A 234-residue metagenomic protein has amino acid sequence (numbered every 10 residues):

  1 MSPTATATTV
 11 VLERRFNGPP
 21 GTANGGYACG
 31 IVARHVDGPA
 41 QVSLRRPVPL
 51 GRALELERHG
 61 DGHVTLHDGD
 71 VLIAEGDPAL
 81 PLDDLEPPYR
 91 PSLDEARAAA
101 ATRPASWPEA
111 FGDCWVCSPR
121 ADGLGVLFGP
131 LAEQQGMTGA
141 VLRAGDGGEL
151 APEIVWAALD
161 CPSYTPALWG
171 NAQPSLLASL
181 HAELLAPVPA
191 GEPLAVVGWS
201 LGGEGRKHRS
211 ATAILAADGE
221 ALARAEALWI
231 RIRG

Functional and structural regions predicted by a protein language model:
M1-T9, D61-E149: Non-catalytic linker/capping segments at the edges of enzyme domains
A5-T9, P39, Q135-G139, S179 (+3 more regions): Intrinsic-disorder/low-complexity, polar/charged segments enriched in Ser/Thr/Lys/Arg/Asp/Glu/Gln
E13, H59, A79, R143-G145 (+4 more regions): Solvent-exposed residues in well-ordered beta-strands and their adjoining turns, especially edge/terminal strands
F16, P20, A28-G60, D160-V196: Hydrophobic beta-strand-centered segment that forms part of the acyl-chain substrate-binding groove
Q41, H63-H67, R209-I214: Residue-level detector of beta-strand face positions
G123-L185: A mid-sequence, solvent-exposed acidic-amphipathic segment
E183-G234: Accessory, usually C-terminal, subdomains that scaffold auxiliary metal cofactors
